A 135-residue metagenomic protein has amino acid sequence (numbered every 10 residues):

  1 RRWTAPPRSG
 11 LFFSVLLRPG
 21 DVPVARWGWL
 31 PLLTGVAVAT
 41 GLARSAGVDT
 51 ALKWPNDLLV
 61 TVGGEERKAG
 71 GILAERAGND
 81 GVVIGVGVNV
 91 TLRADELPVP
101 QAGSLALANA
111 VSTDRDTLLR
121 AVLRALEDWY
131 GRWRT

Functional and structural regions predicted by a protein language model:
T4-G10, S14-T135: Catalytic beta-strand/loop module used to bind and position nucleotide/cofactor moieties in cofactor-attachment
